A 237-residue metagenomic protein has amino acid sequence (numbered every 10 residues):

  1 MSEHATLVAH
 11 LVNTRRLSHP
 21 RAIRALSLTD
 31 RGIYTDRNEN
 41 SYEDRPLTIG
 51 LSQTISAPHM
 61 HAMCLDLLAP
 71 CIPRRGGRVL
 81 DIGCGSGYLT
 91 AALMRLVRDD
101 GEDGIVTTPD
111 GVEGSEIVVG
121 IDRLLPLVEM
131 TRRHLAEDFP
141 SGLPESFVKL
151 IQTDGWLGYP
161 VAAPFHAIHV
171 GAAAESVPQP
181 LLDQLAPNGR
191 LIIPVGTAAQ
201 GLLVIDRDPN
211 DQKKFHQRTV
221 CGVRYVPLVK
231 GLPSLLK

Functional and structural regions predicted by a protein language model:
M1-L80, A91-L96, L127-E129, A136 (+1 more regions): Class I SAM-dependent transferase core
R21-A22, H59, S176, Q200 (+1 more regions): Generic structural microfeature
Y34-N38, L143, Q212: Proline-centered turn/helix-capping motifs that create local helix->coil transitions or kinks
L68-P209: Conserved nucleotide-cofactor-binding alpha/beta core module
V195-K237: Active-site capping/gating segments
